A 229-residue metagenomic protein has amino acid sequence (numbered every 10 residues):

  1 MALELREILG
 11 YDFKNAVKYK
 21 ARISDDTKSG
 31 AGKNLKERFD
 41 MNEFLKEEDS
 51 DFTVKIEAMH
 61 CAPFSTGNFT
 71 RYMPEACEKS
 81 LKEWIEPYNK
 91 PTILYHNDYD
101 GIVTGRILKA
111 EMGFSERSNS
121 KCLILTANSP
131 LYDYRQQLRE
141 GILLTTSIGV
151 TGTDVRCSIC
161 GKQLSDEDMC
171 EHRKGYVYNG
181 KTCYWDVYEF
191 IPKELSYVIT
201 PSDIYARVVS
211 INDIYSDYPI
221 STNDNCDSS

Functional and structural regions predicted by a protein language model:
M1-D227: Signature of dsDNA virion morphogenesis modules
